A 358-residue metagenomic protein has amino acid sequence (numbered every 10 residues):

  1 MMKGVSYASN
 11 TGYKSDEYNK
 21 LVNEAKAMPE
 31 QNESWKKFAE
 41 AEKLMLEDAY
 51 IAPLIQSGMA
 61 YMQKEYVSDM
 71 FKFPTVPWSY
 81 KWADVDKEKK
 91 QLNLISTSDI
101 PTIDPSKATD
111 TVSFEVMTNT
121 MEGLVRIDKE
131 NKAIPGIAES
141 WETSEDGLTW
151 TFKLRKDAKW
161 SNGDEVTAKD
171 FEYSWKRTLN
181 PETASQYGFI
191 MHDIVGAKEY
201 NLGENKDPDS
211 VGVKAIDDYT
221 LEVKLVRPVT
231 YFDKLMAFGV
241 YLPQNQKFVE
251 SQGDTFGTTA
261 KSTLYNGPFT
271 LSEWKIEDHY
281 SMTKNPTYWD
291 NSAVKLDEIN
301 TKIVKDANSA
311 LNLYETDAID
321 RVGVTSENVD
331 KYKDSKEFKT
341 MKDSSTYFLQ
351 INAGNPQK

Functional and structural regions predicted by a protein language model:
M1-L44, D48, I127-K129, D146-T151 (+2 more regions): Extracytoplasmic/periplasmic ligand-capture domains
M2-V5, Y61-Q91: Long beta-strand-rich cores associated with HINT superfamily self-processing modules
P29-K64, L94, T230-M236: Bilobed periplasmic-binding protein-like "clamshell/Venus-flytrap" ligand-binding domains
A49, K89, N119, G136-A138 (+7 more regions): Extracytoplasmic
Y61-M62, I95-E145, L264: N-terminal lobe/hinge region of extracytoplasmic solute-binding protein
S68-D69, N131-K159, F189-K247: Surface-exposed ligand-recognition segments of extracellular binding domains, strongest in the long/variable loop
W82-I95, D164, Y265, S292-D297: Immediate post-signal peptide segment of exported/extracytoplasmic ligand-binding proteins
A108-T111, K129-K132, P208-S210, D218 (+3 more regions): Gly/Pro-rich hinge or "lid" segments in bacterial periplasmic/extracellular proteins
